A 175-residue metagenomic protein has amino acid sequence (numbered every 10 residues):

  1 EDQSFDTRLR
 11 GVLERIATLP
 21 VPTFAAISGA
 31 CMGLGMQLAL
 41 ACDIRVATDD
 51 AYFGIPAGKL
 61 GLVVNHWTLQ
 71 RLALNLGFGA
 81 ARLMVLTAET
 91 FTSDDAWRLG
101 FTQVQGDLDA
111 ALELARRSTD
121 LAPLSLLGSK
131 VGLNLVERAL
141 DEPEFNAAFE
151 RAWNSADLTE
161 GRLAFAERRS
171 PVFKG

Functional and structural regions predicted by a protein language model:
E1-S28, T68-Q70, R151: An acidic, glycine-rich surface segment that forms the CoA-thioester-binding/catalytic face of crotonase-fold enzymes
D6, R10, G33, H66 (+2 more regions): Glycine-rich phosphate-binding loop at the start of an alpha helix
L9, L69, F78-A81, A111 (+3 more regions): A general structural signal for well-ordered alpha-helical segments in protein cores
V12, I16-T18, M32-V85, A110-L114: CoA-thioester-processing core
V46-A51, S93, L99-P143, A156 (+1 more regions): C-terminal long alpha-helix characteristic of the crotonase
M84-V85, S129-G132, F149, F165: Short alpha-helical scaffolding segments that buttress acidic/His motifs in well-ordered protein cores
L163-G175: Terminal low-complexity tails and localization/encapsulation signals of metabolic enzymes
